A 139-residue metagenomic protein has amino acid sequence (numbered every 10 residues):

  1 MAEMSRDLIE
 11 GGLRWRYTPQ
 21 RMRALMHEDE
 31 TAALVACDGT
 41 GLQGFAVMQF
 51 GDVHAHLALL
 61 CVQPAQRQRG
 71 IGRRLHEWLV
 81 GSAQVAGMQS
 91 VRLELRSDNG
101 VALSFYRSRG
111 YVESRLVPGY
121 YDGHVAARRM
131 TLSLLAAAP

Functional and structural regions predicted by a protein language model:
A2-A65, R73-S82, A86, S133-P139: Acetyl-CoA-dependent GNAT
R21-R23, R115-P118: Short, P/G- and charge-enriched loop/turn segments at secondary-structure junctions
L34, Q89-R92, R96-G100, R109 (+1 more regions): C-terminal "cap" of GNAT-fold acetyltransferases
L42, E113-L116: Residue-level detector of beta-propeller blades
Q63-E77, Q84-A86, S90, R96-S104 (+2 more regions): Conserved glycine-rich acetyl-CoA-binding loop
W78, V117-Y120: Hydrophobic, well-ordered secondary-structure scaffolds
